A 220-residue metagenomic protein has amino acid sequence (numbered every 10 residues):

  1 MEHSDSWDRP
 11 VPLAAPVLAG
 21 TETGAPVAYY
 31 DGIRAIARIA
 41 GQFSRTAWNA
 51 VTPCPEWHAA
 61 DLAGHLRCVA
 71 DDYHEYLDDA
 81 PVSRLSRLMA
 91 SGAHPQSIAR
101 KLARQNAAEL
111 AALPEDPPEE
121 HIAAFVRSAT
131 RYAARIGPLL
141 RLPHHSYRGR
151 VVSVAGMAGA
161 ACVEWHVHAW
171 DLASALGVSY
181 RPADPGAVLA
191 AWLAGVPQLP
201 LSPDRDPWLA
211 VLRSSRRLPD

Functional and structural regions predicted by a protein language model:
E2-A35, Q42-P55, E75-H94, D116-D220: Structured surface interface patches that mediate subunit assembly and partner/cofactor docking
A60-Q105: Conserved alpha-helical segments that form or flank metal/cofactor-binding pockets of metalloenzymes
N106-P114: Acidic/polar active-site rim loop that often engages polyanionic ligands
